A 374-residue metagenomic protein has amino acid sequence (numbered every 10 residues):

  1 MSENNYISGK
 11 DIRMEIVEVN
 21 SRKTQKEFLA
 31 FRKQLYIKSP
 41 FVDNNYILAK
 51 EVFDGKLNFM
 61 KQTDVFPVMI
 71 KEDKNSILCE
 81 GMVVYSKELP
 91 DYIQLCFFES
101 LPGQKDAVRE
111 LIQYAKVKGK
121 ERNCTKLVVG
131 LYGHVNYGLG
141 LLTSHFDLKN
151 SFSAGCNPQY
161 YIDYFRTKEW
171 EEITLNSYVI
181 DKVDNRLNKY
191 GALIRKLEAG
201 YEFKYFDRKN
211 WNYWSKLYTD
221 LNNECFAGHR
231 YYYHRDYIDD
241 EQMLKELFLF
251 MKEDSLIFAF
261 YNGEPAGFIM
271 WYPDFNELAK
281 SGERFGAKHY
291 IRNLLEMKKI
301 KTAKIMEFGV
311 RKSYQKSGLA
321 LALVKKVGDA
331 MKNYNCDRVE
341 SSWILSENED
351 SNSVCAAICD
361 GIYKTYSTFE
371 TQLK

Functional and structural regions predicted by a protein language model:
S2-K10, V108-E202, S367-L373: Acyl-donor-binding surface of acyltransferase catalytic domains
S2-K56, M69, K196-D236, E264-G267: Short amphipathic alpha-helix that is part of the acyltransferase structural core
R22-Q25, K33, K38-D54, M60-P67 (+6 more regions): Catalytic cores of nucleotide-enabled group-transfer and carboxylate-activating enzymes in metabolic and assembly-line
N44-A154, F250, F260-Y261, P265-L278 (+4 more regions): Conserved donor-binding loop and adjoining core beta-sheet/short helix segment in diverse acyl/aminoacyl transferases
Q104-V117, E307-V310, K316-M331: Conserved acetyl-CoA-binding loop-helix of GNAT-fold acetyltransferases
R122-L131, M331-L345: Conserved GNAT acetyl-CoA-binding A-motif
F165, V354-C355: Conserved active-site tyrosine of GNAT-family acetyltransferases
N223-P273: Phosphate-binding active sites in nucleotide-utilizing proteins
